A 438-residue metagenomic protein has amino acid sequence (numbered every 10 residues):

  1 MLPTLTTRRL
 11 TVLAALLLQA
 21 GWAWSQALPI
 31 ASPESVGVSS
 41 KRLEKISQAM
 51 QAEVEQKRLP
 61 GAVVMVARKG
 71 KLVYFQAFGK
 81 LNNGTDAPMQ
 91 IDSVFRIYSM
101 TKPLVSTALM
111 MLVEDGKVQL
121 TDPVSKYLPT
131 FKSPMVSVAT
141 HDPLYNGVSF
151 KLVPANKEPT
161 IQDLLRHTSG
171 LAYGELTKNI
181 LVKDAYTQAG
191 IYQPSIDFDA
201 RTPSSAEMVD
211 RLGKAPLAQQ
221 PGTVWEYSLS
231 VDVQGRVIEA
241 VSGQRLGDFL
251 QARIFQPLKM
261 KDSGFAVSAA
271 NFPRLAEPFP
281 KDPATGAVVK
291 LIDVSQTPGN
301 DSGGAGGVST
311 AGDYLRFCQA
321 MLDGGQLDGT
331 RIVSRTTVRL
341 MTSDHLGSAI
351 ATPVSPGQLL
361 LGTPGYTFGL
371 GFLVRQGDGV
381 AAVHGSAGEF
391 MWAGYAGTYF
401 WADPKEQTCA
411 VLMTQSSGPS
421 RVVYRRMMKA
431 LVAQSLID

Functional and structural regions predicted by a protein language model:
L2-V12: Bacterial N-terminal signal peptides that target proteins for export
A23-A27: Boundary at the C-terminal end of the N-terminal hydrophobic targeting segment
L28-I97, K117-Q119, S133-D142, V289-I292 (+2 more regions): Short, conserved catalytic-motif segment at the N-terminal edge
S32, Y399-A402, Q407-S416: Short, well-ordered beta-strand elements
S39, K102, T310: Short, conserved phosphate/pyrophosphate- and ester-handling motifs at nucleotide-, phospho-/glycolipid
E44-Q51, V64, G70, F95-Y127 (+5 more regions): Active-site SXXK
P129-H384: Short, surface-exposed loop or secondary-structure junction motifs that flank catalytic or metal-binding residues
